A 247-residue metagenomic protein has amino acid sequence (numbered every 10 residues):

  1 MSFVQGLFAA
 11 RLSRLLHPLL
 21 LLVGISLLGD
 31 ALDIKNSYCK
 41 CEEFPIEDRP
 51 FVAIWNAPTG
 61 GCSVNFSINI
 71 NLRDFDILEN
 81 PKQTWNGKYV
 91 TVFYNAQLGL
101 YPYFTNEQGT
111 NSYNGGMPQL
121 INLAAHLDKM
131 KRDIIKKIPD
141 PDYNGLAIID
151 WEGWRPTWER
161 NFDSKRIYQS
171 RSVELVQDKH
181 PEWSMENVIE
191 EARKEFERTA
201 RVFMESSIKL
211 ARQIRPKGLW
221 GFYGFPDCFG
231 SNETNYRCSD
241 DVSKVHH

Functional and structural regions predicted by a protein language model:
S2-H247: Glycan-processing catalytic domains of CAZymes
